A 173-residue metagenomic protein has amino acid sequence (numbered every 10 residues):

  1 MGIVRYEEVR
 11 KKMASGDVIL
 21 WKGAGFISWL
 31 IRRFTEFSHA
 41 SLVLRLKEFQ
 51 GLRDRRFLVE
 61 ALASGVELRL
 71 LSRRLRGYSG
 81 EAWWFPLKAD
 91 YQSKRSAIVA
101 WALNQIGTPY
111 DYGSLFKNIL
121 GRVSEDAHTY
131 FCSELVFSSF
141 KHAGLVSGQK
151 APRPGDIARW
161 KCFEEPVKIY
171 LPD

Functional and structural regions predicted by a protein language model:
G2-V9: Short alpha-helix capping/helix-loop boundary micro-motifs
V9, I98, I157-W160: Hydrophobic/aromatic residues in well-formed alpha-helices
V18-A89, L115-D126, V146: Glycine-rich catalytic cores of cysteine/serine-nucleophile enzymes that process amide/ester linkages in cell-envelope
E81-S133, F137-S138: Long, low-complexity intrinsically disordered regions
L115-D173: Activation targets extended, charge/polar-rich intrinsically disordered C-terminal tails
